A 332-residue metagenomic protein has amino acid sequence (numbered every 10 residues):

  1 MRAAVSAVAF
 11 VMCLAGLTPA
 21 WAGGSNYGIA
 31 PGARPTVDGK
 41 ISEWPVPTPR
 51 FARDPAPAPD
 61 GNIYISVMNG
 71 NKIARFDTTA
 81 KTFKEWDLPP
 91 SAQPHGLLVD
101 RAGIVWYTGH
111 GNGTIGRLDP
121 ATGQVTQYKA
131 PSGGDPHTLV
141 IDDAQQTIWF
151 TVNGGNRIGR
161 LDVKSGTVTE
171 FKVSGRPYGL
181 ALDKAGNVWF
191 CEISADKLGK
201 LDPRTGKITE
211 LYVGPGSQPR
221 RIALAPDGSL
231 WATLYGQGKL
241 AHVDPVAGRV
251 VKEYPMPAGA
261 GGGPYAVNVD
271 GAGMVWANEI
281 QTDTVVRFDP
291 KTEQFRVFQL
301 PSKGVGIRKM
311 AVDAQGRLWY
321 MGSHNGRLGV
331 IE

Functional and structural regions predicted by a protein language model:
S6-G16: Bacterial N-terminal signal peptides
W21-G39: Order/disorder boundary and secretion-linked terminal/linker segments
D38-T48: A short helix->beta-strand "capping" segment at the edge of beta-propeller domains
P49-D60, P90-A102, P131-Q145, S174-A185 (+5 more regions): Beta-rich, blade/repeat-based domains predominating in secreted/periplasmic proteins but also intracellular
I63-N69, V105-G111, D142, I148-G154 (+4 more regions): Conserved beta-strand positions in repeat-built beta-propeller and related beta-rich domains
K72-R75, G113-R117, R157-R160, K197-K200 (+3 more regions): A short loop-to-beta-strand structural motif that recurs across blades of beta-propeller domains
D77-K81, D119-G123, D162-G166, D202-G206 (+3 more regions): Short loop/turn segments that connect beta-strands within beta-propeller blades
V305-E332: Blade-level signature of beta-propeller repeat domains, shared across WD40, Kelch, NHL, RCC1 and BNR/Asp-box propellers
